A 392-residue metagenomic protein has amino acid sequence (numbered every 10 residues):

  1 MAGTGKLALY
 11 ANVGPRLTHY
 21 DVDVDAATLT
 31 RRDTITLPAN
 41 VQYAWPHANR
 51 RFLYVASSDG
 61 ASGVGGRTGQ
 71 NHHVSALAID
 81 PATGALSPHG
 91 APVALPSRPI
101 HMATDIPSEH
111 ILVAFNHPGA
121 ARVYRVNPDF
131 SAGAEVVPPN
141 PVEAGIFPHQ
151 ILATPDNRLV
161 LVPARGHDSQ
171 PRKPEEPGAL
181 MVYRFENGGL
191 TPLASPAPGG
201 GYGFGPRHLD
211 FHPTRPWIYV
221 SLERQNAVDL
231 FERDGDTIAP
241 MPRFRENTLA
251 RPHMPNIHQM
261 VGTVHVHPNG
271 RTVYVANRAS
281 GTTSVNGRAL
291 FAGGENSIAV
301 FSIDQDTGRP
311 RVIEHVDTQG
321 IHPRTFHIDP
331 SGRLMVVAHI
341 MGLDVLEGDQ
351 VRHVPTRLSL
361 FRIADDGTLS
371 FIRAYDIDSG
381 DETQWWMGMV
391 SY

Functional and structural regions predicted by a protein language model:
A11-V13, S62-H72, A114-G119, S169-G178 (+3 more regions): Short, solvent-exposed loop/turn segments at conserved positions within beta-propeller repeat blades
H19-A27, A76-G84, V123-G133, V182-L190 (+3 more regions): Short loop/turn segments immediately following beta-strands, especially the blade-tip and inter-blade linker loops
T30-T36, S87-V93, A134-V142, P192-G199 (+3 more regions): A short beta-strand motif characteristic of beta-propeller blades
R31-S108, D317: Blade-loop segments of beta-propeller domains
P38-N49, L95-S108, P141-L159, G199-W217 (+5 more regions): Beta-rich, blade/repeat-based domains predominating in secreted/periplasmic proteins but also intracellular
A85-P155: Asp-box/WD-like beta-propeller blade repeats and closely related beta-sheet repeat scaffolds
